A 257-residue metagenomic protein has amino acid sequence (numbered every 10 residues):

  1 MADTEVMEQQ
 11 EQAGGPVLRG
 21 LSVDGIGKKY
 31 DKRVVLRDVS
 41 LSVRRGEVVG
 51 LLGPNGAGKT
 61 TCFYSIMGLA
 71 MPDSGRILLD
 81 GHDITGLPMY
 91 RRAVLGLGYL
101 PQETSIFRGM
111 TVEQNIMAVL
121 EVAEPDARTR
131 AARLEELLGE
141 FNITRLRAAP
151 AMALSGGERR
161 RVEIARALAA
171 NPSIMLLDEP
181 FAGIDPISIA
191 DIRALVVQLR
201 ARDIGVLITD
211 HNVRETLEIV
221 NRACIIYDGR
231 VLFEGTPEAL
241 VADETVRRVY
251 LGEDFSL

Functional and structural regions predicted by a protein language model:
L52-P54: The feature captures the beta-strand-to-loop junction immediately N-terminal to the Walker
M67: Helix-to-loop junction immediately C-terminal to a conserved catalytic motif
M71, D83-E103, A127-A131, R147 (+1 more regions): ABC ATPase NBD coupling module
M117, R128-L146, A194-V197: Conserved ABC ATPase "signature" region
P150-L154, E158: Conserved ABC ATPase signature
N171: Conserved catalytic motifs of ABC-family nucleotide-binding domains
M175-E179: Catalytic Walker B motif of ABC-type/P-loop ATPase nucleotide-binding domains
